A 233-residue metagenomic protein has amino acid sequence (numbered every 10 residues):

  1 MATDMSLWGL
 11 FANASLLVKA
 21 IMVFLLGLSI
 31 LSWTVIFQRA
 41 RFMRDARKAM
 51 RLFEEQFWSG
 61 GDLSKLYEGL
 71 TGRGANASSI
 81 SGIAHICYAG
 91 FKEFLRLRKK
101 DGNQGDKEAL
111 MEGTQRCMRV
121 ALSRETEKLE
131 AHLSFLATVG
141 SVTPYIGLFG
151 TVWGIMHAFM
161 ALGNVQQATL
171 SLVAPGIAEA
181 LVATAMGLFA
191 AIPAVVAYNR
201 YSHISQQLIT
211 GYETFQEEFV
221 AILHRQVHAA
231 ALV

Functional and structural regions predicted by a protein language model:
M1-E55: Hydrophobic membrane-targeting segments
A12, L16, M22, A131-S141 (+2 more regions): Internal alpha-helical transmembrane segments of multi-pass membrane proteins, especially GPCRs
L26-A46, L148, I155, A190-S205: Alpha-helical transmembrane segments
K48-I146, I155-T169, V196-V233: Predominantly long cytosolic amphipathic alpha-helical stalk/bundle segments
V142, F149-V152, M156, A178 (+1 more regions): Gly/Ser/Thr-rich beta-alpha loop segments that engage phosphate groups in nucleotides
Q166, S171-A180: Hydrophobic alpha-helical transmembrane segments and adjacent short intramembrane/lumenal linkers of inner/organellar
A180-A194: Hydrophobic alpha-helical transmembrane segments of polytopic membrane proteins
